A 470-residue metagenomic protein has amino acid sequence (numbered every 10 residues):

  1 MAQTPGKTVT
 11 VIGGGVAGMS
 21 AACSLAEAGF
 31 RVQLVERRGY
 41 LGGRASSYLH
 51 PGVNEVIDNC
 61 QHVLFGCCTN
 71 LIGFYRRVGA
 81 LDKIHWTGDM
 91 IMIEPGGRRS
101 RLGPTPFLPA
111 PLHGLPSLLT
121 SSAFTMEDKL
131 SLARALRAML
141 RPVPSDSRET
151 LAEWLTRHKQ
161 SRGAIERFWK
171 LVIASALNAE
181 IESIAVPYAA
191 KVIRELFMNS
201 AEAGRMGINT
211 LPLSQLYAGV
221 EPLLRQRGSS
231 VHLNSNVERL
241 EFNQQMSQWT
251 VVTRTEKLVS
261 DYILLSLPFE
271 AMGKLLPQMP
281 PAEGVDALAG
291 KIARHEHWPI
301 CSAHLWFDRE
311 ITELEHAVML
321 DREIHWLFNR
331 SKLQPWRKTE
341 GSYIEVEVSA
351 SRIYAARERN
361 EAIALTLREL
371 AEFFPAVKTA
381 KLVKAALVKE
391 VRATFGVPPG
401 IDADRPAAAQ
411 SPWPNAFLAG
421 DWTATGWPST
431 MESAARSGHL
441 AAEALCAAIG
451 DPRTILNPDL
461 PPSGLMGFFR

Functional and structural regions predicted by a protein language model:
M1-V9, E27-A28, M466-R470: Extreme N-terminal leader/targeting segments of oxidoreductases
K7-L34: N-terminal Rossmann-like FAD-binding beta1-loop-alpha1 element of flavoenzymes
A26-P51: Glycine-rich FAD pyrophosphate-binding loop
A28, S235-V377, D459: Mid-domain catalytic core of redox enzymes that form a hydrophobic substrate pocket/lid adjacent to a catalytic redox
S46-G66, R134-M139: Glycine-rich active-site loop/strand segments that organize a redox cofactor
L71-I72, R76-R77, L81-A190, A201-A203: Mobile amphipathic helical/loop "lid" adjacent to a hydrophobic cofactor/ligand pocket
T105, L314-A317, E323-R470: Conserved flavin/dinucleotide-binding core of flavoenzymes
V192-W249, T253-R254, Y262, S266: Helical element adjacent to the flavin cofactor pocket in flavoenzyme catalytic cores
